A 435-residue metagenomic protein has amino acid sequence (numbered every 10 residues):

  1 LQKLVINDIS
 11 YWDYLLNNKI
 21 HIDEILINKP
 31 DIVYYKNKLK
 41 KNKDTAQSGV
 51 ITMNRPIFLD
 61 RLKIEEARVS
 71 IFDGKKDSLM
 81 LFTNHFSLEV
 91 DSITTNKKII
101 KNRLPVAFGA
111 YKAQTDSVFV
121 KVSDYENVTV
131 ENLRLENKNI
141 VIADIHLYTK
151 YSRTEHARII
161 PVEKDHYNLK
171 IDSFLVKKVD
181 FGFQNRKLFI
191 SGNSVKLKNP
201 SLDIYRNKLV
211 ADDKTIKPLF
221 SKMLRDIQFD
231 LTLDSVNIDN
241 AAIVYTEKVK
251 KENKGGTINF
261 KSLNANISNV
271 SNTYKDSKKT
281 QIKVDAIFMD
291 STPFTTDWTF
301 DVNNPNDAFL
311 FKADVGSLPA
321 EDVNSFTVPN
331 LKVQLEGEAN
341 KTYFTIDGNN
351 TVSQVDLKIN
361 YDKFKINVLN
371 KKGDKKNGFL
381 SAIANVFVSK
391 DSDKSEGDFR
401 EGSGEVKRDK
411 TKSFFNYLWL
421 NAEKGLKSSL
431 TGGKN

Functional and structural regions predicted by a protein language model:
L1-K38, G49-K75, I93-H146, R158-N207 (+1 more regions): Flexible beta-edge/linker motif
L1-N7, H21-I22, K76-I93, V120-V130 (+6 more regions): Amphipathic hydrophobic-ligand
N37-K40, E155-A157, K208-V210, K251 (+1 more regions): Outer-membrane beta-barrel translocator domains and adjoining extracellular loop/strand segments of Gram-negative
L39-T45, V210-I216, N330, K372-F379: Flexible, surface-exposed loop regions and adjacent strand-edge segments of Gram-negative outer-membrane beta-barrel
K40, K76-T83, K208, D213: Extended intrinsically disordered, low-complexity coil regions enriched in Ser, Thr, Gly, Ala and often Pro
A143-K150, E155, S201-K208, L219-E252 (+3 more regions): Acidic, serine/threonine- and glycine-rich low-complexity intrinsically disordered segments that serve as flexible
T154-E163, A211, N377-F387: Mixed-charge, low-complexity intrinsically disordered segments
F300-V302, D307, D314, S325-N435: Extended terminal
